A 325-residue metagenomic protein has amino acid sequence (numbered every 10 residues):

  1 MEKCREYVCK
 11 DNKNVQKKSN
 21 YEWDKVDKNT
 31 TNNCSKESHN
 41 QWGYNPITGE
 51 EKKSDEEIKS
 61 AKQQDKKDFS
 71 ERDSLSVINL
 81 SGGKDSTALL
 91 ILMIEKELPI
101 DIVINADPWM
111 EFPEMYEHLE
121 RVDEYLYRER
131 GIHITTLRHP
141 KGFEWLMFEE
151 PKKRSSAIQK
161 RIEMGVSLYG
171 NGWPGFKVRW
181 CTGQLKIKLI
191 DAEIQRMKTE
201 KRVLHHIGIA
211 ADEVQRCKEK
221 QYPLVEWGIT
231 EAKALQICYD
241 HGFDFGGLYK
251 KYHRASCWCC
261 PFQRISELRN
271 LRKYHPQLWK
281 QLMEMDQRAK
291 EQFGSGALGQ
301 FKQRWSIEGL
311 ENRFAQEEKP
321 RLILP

Functional and structural regions predicted by a protein language model:
K10-Q41, K52-K59: Intrinsically disordered, low-complexity, charge-rich segments with an acidic bias
K59-P325: Nucleotide-activated chemistry modules centered on ATP-dependent adenylation/adenylyltransferase
